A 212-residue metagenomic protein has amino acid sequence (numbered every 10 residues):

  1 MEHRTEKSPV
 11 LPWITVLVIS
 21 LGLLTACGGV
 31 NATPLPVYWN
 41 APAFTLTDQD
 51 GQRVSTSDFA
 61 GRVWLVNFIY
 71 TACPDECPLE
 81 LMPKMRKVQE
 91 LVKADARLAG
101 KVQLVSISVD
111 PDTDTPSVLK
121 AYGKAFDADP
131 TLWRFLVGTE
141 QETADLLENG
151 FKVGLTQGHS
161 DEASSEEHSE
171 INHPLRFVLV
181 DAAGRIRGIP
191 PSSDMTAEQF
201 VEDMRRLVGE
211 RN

Functional and structural regions predicted by a protein language model:
H3-I14: Bacterial N-terminal signal peptides that target proteins for export
L24-A26: C-terminal motif of bacterial Sec signal peptides marking the signal peptidase cleavage site
G28-S57, P83-K87: N-terminal "domain-start" segment that seeds a small globular fold
S57-L81, M85, L104: Short active-site neighborhood of thiol/selenol oxidoreductases, capturing the structured segment around
L81-S106, K124: Conserved helix-turn-beta segment immediately C-terminal to the redox Cys motif in thioredoxin-like folds
A99-D114, T131-Q141: Thiol-based oxidoreductase modules, predominantly thioredoxin-like and allied folds used for disulfide exchange
K120-P174: Short, internal strand/loop/helix patches that form the active-site neighborhood or redox-interaction surface
S160-N212: Thiol-/selenol-based redox modules, centered on thioredoxin-like and closely related oxidoreductase domains
